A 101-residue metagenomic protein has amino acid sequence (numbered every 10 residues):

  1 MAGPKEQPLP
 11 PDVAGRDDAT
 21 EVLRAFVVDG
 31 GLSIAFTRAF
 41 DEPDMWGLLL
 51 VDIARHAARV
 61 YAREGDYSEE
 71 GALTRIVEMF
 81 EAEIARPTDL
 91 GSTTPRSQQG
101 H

Functional and structural regions predicted by a protein language model:
A2-H101: Solvent-exposed interaction surfaces and binding hotspots enriched for charged
